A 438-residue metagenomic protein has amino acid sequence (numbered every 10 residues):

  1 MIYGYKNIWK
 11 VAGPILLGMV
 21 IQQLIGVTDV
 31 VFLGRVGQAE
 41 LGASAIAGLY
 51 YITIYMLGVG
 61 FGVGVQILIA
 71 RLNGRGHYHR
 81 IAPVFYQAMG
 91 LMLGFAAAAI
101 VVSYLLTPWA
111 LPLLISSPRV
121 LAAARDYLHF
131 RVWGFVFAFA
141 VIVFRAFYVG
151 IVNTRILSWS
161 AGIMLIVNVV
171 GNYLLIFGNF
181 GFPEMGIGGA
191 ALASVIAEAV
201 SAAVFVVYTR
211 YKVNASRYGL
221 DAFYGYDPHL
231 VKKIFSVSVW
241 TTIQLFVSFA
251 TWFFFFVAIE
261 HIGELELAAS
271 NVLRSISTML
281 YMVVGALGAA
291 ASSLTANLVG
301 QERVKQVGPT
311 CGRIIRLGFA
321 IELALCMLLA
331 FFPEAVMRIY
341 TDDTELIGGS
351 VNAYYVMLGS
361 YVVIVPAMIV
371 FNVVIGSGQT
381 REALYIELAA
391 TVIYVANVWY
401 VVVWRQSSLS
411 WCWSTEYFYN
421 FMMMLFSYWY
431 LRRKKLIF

Functional and structural regions predicted by a protein language model:
M1-A12, I69-V136, F182-V239, T295-S360 (+1 more regions): Short alpha-helical transmembrane segments in multi-pass integral membrane proteins
Y3-V31, R35-V36, I52-G64, L68 (+6 more regions): N-terminal transmembrane alpha-helices
K10-G26, F130, G134, M164 (+5 more regions): Transmembrane helical elements of multi-pass membrane transporters/channels
V20, L24-G42, L111-P118, L174-M185 (+3 more regions): Helix-terminus/linker motif at the lipid-water interface of multi-pass membrane proteins
V27-V31, V143-F147, V170-F177, V206 (+7 more regions): Alpha-helical transmembrane segments of multipass membrane proteins
L33-I52, V84, P118-A123, I187-G188 (+5 more regions): Interfacial/gating helices of multi-pass transporter permease domains
L41-Y104, A138-V152, I156-L157, A269-P333 (+1 more regions): Small-residue-rich hydrophobic transmembrane alpha-helices
G62, Q66, R131-G150, L157-L165 (+5 more regions): Short runs within selected transmembrane alpha-helices of multi-pass transporters and secretion channels
